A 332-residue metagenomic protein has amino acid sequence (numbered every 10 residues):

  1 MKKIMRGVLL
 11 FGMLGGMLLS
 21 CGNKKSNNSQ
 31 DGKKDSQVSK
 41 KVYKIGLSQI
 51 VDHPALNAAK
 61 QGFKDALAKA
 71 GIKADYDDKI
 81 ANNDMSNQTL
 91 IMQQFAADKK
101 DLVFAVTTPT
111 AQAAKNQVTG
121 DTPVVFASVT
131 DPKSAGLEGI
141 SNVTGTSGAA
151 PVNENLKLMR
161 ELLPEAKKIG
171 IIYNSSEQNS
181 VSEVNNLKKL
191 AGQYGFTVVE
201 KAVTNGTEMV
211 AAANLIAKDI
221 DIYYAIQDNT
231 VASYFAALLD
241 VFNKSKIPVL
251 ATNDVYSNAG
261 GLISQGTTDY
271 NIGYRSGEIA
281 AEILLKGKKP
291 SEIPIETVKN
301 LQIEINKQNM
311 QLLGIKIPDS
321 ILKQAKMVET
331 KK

Functional and structural regions predicted by a protein language model:
L19-D31: Bacterial lipoprotein signal-peptidase II cleavage site
K40-K64, A70, D77-S86, S176 (+1 more regions): Extracytoplasmic "Venus flytrap"
I45, Q49, F63, G148-Y194 (+2 more regions): An alpha-beta-alpha
D75-A97, A202-I216: Structural motif
I80-G136, D228-N243, I247-L250: Beta-alpha junction/loop-to-helix N-cap segments that form part of ligand/metal-binding clefts
A135-R160, A259-Y274: Short beta-strand elements at the ligand-binding edges of bilobed clamshell
Q178-D254: Pocket-lining segment of extracytoplasmic ligand-binding domains
E282-K332: Hinge/cleft segment of the Venus flytrap/periplasmic-binding protein
